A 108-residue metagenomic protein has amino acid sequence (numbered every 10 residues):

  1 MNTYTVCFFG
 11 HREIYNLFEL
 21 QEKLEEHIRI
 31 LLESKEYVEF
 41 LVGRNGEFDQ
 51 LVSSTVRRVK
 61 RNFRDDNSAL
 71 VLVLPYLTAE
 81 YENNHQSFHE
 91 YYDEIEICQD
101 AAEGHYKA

Functional and structural regions predicted by a protein language model:
M1-A108: Acidic/glycine-enriched connector segments
